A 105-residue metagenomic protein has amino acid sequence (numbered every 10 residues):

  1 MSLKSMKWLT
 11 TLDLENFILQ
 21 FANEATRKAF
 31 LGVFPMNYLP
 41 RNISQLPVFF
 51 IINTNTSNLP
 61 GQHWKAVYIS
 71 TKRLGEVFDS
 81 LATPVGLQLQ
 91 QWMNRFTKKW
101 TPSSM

Functional and structural regions predicted by a protein language model:
M1-A29: Cysteine-nucleophile protease catalytic domains, especially the papain-like/related folds used in DUB/UBL proteases
T11, E15-L19, P40, Q90-N94: Generic detector of well-ordered alpha-helical segments enriched in charged/polar residues, highlighting helical
F17, F21, F30, F34 (+3 more regions): Phenylalanine-focused residue identity feature
R27-N42: A short, well-structured beta->alpha microelement
S44-M105: Cysteine protease-like catalytic core of ubiquitin/ubiquitin-like
